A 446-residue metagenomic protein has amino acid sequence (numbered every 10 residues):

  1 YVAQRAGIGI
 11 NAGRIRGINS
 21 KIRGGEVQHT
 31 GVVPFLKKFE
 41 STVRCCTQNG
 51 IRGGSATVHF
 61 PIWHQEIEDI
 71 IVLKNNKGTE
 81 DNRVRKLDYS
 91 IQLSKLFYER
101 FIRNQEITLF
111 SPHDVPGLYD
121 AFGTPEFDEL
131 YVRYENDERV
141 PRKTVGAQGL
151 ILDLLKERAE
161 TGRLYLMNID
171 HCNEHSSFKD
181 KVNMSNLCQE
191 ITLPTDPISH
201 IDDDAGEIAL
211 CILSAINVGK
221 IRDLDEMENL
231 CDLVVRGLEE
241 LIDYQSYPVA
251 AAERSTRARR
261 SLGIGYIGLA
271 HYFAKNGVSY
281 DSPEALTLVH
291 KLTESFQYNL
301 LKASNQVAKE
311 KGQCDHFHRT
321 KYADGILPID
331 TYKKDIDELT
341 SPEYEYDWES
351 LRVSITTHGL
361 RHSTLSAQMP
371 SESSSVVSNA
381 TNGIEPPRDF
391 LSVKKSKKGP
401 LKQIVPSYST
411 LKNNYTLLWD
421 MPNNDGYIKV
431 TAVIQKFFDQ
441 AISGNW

Functional and structural regions predicted by a protein language model:
Y1-W446: Long, C-terminal-biased catalytic regions of enzyme "large/alpha" subunits
